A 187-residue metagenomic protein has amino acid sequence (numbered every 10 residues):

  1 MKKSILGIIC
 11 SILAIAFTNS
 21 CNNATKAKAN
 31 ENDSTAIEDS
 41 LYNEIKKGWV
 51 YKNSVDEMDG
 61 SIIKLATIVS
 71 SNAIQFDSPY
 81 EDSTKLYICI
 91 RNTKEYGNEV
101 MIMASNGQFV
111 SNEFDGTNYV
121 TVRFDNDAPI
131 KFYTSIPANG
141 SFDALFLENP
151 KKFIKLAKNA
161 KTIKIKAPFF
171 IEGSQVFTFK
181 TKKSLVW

Functional and structural regions predicted by a protein language model:
M1-S4: Positively charged n-region of N-terminal signal peptides that target proteins for export
I8-I9, N32: A periodicity- and composition-biased signal for non-globular, repetitive helical segments
I9-A16: Bacterial N-terminal signal peptides
T18-S20: C-terminal motif of bacterial Sec signal peptides marking the signal peptidase cleavage site
N22-W187: A generic "folded-domain core" signal
